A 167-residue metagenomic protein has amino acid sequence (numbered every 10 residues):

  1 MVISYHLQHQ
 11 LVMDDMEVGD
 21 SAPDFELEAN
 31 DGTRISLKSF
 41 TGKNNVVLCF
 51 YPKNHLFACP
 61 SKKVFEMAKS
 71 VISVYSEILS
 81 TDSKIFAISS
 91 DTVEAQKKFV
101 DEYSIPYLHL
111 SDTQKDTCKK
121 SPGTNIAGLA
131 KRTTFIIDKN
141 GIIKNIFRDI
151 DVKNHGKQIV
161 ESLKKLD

Functional and structural regions predicted by a protein language model:
V2-D167: Chalcogenol-based redox active-site neighborhoods
